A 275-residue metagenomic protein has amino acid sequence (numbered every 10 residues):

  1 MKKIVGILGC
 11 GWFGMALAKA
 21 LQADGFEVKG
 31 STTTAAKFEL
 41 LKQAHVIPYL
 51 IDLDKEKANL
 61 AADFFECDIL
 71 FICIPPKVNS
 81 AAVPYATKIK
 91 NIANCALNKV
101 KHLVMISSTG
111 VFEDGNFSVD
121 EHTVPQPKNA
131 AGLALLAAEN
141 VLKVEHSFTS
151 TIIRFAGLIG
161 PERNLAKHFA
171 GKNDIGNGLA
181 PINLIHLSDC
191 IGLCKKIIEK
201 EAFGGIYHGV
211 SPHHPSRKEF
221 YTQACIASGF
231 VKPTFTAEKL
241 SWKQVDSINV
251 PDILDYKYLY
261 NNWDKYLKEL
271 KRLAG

Functional and structural regions predicted by a protein language model:
G14-M15: N-terminal Rossmann-fold NAD(P) dinucleotide-binding loop
I47, I51-D54, K232, T236-G275: C-terminal amphipathic/interface module of NAD(P)-dependent oxidoreductases and related NAD-binding regulators
D63-V104: NAD(P)-cofactor binding segment of oxidoreductase domains
N91-K128: Conserved Rossmann-fold NAD(P)-dependent oxidoreductase catalytic core, especially the SDR/UDP-sugar
L136, I159-K172, K196-I206, F230: Glycine/proline-rich active-site loop of Rossmann-fold NAD(P)-dependent oxidoreductases
E139-P161: Conserved beta-loop-beta element that borders a ligand/cofactor-binding pocket
F155, N164-K167, I175-I198: Substrate-positioning beta->alpha
L193-S247: Mid/C-terminal beta-alpha module of Rossmann-like enzyme folds, strongest in SDR-family dehydrogenases/epimerases
